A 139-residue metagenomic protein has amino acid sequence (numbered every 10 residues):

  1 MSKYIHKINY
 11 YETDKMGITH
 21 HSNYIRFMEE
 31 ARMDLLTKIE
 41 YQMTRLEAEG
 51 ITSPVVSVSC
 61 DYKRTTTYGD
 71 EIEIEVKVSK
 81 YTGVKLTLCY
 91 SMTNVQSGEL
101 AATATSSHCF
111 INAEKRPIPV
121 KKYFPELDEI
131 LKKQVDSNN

Functional and structural regions predicted by a protein language model:
M1-E73, Y81-N139: Terminal targeting signals and extreme-terminal segments of soluble enzymes
